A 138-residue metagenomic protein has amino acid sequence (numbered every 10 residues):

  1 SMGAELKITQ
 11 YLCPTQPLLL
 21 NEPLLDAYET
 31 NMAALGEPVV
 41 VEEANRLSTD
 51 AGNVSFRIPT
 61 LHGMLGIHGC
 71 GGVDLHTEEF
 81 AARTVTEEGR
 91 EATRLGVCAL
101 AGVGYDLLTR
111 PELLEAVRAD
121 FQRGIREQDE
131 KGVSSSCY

Functional and structural regions predicted by a protein language model:
S1-Y138: Metal-dependent amide/peptide-bond hydrolase catalytic core, centered on the "pita-bread" metallohydrolase fold
